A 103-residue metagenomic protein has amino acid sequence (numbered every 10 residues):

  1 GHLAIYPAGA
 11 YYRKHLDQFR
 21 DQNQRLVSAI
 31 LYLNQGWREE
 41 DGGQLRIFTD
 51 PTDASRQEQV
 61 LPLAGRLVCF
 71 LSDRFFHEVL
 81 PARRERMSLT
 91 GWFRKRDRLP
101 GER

Functional and structural regions predicted by a protein language model:
G1-H2, D41: A short coil-to-beta-strand element that immediately follows conserved catalytic motifs
L3-Q22, S72: Conserved short histidine dyad/triad with adjacent acidic residue
R20, R25, N34-R103: Catalytic core of Fe(II)/2-oxoglutarate
